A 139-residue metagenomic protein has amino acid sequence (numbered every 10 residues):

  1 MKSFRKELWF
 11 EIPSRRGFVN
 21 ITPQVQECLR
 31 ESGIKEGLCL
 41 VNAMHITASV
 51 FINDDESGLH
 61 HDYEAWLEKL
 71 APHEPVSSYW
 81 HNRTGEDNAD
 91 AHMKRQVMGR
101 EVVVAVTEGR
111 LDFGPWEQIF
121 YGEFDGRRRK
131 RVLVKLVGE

Functional and structural regions predicted by a protein language model:
M1-E139: Active-site histidine-anchored catalytic micro-motif
